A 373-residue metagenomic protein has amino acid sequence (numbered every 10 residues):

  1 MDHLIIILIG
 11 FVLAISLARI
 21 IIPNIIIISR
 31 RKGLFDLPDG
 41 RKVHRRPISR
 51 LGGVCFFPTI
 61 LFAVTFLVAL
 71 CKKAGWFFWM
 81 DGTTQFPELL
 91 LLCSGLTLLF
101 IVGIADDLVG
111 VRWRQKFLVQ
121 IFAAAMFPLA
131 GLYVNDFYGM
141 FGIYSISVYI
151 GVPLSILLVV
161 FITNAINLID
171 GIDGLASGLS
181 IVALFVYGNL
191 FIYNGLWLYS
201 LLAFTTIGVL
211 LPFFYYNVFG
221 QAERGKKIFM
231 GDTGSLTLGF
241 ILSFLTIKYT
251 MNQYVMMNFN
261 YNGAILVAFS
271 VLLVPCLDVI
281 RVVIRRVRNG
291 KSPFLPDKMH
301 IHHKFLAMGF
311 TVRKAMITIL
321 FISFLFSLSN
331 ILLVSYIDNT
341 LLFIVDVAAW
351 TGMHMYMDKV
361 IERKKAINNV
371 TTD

Functional and structural regions predicted by a protein language model:
D2-V279: "…together with the soluble PPM/PP2C metallo-phosphatase catalytic core" -> "…together with the soluble PPM/PP2C
T250-D373: C-terminal membrane-associated helical module and adjoining short loops/tails
